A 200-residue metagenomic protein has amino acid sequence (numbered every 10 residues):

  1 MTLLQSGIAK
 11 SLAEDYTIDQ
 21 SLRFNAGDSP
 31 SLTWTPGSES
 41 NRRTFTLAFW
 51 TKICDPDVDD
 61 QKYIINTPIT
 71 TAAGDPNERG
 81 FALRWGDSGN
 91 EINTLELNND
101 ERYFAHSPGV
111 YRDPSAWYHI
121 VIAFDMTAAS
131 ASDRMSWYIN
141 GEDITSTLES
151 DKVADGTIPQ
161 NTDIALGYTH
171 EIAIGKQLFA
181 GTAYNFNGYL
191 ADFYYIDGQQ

Functional and structural regions predicted by a protein language model:
T2-Q200: Extracellular glycan-associated modules
